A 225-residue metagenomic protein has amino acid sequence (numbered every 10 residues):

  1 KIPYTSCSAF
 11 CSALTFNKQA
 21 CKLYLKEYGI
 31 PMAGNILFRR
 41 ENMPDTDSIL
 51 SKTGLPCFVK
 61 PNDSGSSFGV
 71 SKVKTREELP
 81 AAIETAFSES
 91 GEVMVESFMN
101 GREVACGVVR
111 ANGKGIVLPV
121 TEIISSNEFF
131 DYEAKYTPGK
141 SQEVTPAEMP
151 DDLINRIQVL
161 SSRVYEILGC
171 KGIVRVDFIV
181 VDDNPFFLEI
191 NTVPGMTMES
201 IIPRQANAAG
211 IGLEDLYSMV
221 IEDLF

Functional and structural regions predicted by a protein language model:
I2-P3, A13: Small-residue-rich beta-alpha loop regions that form the catalytic core of phosphotransfer and lipid-active enzymes
P3-Y4, M32, C57, L213: Hydrophobic beta-strand scaffold residues
T5, A33-G34, L118, F130 (+2 more regions): A short, local hydrophobic-aromatic micro-motif
C7-F10: Short beta->alpha connector loops at strand-helix junctions that form conserved, small/polar/Pro-enriched
L14-R102: Active-site nucleotide/adenylate-binding loops and adjacent lid/helix of ATP-dependent enzymes
K26-G29, P150-F225: ATP-dependent carboxylate activation and anion-phosphoryl transfer catalytic cores that bind Mg-ATP to form
K74-V159, V180, F186: Phosphate-binding site of ATP-dependent enzymes
